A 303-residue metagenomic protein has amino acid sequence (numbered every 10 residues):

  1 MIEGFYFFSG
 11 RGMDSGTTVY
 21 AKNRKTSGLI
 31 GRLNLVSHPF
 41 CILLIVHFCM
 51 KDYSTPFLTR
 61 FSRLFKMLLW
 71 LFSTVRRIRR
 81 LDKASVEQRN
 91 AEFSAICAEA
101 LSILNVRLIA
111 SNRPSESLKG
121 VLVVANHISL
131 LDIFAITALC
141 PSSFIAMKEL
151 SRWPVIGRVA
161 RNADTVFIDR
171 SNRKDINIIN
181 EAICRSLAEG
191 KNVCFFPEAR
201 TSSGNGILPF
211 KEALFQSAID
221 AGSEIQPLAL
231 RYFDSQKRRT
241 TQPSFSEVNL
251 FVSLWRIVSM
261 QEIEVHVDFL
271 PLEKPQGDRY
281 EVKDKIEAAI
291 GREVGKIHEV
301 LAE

Functional and structural regions predicted by a protein language model:
Y6-F8, S15, L29, L35 (+1 more regions): Short hydrophobic targeting helices and cationic amphipathic motifs that mediate membrane/organellar targeting
V19-G31: Short, low-complexity, charge-dense intrinsically disordered segments
H47-I109, R158-N162, M260: A transmembrane-helix-recognition feature enriched in membrane-embedded lipid enzymes and envelope glyco-/phospholipid
W70-K83, S102-L104, S117-R173: Catalytic core of membrane glycerolipid acyltransferases/transacylases, capturing the structured, soluble-facing
G157, N205-D284, V300: A cross-family acyltransferase "interaction/gating" segment
S186-F215: Catalytic-site beta-strand/loop segments enriched in glycine and acidic/polar residues
